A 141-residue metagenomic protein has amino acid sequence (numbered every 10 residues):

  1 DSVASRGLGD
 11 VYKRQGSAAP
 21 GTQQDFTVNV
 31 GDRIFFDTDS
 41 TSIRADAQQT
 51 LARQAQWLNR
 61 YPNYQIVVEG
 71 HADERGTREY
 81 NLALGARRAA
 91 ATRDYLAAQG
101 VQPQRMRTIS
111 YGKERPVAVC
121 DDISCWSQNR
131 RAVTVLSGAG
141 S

Functional and structural regions predicted by a protein language model:
D1-Y12: Single conserved hydrophobic/aromatic residue that forms the stacking wall/gate of nucleotide- or nucleobase-binding
D10-Q24: Intrinsically disordered, low-complexity linkers and terminal tails enriched in Pro/Gly and often acidic or mixed-charge
Q23-R53, D73-R78: Short, solvent-exposed beta-strand/turn patches at coil↔beta or beta↔helix junctions that act as interaction loops
D46-R53, E79, A83, R87-A91 (+1 more regions): Extracytoplasmic/secreted proteins, especially bacterial periplasmic and envelope-associated proteins
P62-H71, A86-V117, R130-S141: A non-catalytic structural micro-motif
A118-D122: Short beta-alpha junctions and helix-cap segments that line functional grooves
S124-Q128: A generic structural micro-feature
